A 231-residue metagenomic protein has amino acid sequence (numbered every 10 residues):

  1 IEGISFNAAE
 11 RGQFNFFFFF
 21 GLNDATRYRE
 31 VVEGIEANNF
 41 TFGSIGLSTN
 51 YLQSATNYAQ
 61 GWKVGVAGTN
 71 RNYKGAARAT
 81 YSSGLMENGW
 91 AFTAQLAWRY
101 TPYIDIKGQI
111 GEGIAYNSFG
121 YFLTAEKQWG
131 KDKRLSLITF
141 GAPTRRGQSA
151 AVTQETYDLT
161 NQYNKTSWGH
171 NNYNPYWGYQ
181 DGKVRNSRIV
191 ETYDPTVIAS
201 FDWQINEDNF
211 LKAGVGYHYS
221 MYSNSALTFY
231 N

Functional and structural regions predicted by a protein language model:
I4-E33: Short acidic/polar hinge/loop motifs at secondary-structure boundaries that mediate gating or recognition
N7, I35-N39, T101: Short beta-strands and strand-coil junctions in structured, solvent-facing domains, enriched
R11-F14, V31-E33, G61-G65, I104-G108 (+2 more regions): Extracytoplasmic loops and strand-loop junctions of Gram-negative outer membrane beta-barrel proteins
Y28-F40, G46-S83, Q109-I110: Short strand-turn segments of transmembrane beta-barrel domains in outer membranes, especially the first one or two
T41-G43, T69-Y73, G113-N117, Q180-D181 (+1 more regions): Short sequence motifs at beta-strands and strand-loop junctions characteristic of Gram-negative outer-membrane
S44-G46, K74-A76, S118-G120, T192-T196 (+2 more regions): Transmembrane beta-barrel architecture of outer-membrane proteins
G68-P102, I106-S149, V197-A199, W203: Transmembrane beta-barrel wall of Gram-negative outer-membrane proteins
F122-Q128, R134-I198, S223-N231: Acidic/polar loop-and-plug regions of large Gram-negative outer-membrane beta-barrel proteins
